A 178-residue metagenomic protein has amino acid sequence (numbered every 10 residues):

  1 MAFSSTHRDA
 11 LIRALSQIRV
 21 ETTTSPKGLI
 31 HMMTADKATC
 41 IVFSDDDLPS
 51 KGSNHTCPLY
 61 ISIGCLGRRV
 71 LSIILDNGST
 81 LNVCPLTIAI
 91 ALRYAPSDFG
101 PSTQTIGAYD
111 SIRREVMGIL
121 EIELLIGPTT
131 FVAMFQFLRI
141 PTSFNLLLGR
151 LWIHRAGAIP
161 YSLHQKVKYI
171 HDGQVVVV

Functional and structural regions predicted by a protein language model:
M1-V178: Short linear "hotspot" motifs
